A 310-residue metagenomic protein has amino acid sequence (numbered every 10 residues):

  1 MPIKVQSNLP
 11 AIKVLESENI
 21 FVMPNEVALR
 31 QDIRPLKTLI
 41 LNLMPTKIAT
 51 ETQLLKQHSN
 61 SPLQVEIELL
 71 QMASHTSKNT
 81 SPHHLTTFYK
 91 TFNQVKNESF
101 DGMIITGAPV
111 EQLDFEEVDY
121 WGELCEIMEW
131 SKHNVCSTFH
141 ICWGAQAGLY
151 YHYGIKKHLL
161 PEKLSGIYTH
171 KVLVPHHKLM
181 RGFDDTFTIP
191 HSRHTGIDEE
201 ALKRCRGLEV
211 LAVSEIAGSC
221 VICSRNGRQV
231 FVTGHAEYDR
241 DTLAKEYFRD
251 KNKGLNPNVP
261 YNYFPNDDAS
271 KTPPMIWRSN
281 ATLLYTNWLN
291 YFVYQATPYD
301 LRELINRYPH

Functional and structural regions predicted by a protein language model:
M1-M72, Y89, V95, S99 (+2 more regions): Amide-donor transfer/coupling interface in amidating biosynthetic enzymes
Q53-L55, H84, E117-Y120, Y153-K156 (+2 more regions): Short, glycine/charged-enriched secondary-structure capping and boundary segments
L70-S74, G144-A145: Short, glycine/charge-rich beta-strand/loop segments that flank catalytic centers and engage negatively charged groups
M72-A73, F100-V110: Short loop/turn segments at strand-loop or loop-helix junctions that form parts of catalytic or ligand-binding pockets
A73-T86: N-terminal beta-loop-helix "entrance" segment that forms/cooperates in small-molecule cofactor or anionic ligand
K78, A147-L149, E200, T242: Active-site-proximal flexible loops/turns
L85, Y89-F92, F115: Helical hinge/lid and interdomain linker segments adjacent to catalytic or ligand-binding clefts that mediate domain
I105-V174: Cysteine-nucleophile active-site neighborhood
